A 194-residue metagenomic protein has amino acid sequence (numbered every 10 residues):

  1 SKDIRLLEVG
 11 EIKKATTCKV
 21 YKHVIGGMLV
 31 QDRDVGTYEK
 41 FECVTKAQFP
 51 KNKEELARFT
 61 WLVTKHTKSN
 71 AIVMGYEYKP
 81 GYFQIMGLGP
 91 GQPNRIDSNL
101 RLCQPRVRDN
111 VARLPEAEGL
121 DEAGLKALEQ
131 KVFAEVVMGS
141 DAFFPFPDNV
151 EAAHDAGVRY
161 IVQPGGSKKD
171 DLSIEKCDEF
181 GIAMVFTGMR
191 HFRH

Functional and structural regions predicted by a protein language model:
S1-H194: ATP-dependent carboxylate/acyl-activation modules
